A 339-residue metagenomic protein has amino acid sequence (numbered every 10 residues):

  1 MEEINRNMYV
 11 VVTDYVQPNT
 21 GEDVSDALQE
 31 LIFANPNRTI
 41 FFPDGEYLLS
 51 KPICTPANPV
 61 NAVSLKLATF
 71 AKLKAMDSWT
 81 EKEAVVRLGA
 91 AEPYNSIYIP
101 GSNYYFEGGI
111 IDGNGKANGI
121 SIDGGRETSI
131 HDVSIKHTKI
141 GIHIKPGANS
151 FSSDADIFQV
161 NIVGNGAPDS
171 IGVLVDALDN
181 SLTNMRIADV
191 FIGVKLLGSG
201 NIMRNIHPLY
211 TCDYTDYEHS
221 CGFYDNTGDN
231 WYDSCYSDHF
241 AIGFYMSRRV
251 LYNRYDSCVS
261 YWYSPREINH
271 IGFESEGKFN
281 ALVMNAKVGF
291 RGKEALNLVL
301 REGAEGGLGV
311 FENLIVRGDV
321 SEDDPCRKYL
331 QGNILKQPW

Functional and structural regions predicted by a protein language model:
M1-E30: Right-handed parallel beta-helix/beta-solenoid
M1-V10, D324, L330-W339: Glycine-rich, low-complexity segments
L28, S50-T55, S78-Y98, G113-I122 (+8 more regions): Extracellular beta-strand/beta-solenoid scaffold signature
Q29, F33, N37-K82, I111 (+1 more regions): N-terminal extracellular ligand-recognition/capping segment immediately after the signal peptide
F41-F42, V60-A68, G101-G108, T128-D132 (+10 more regions): All-beta strand scaffolds that present successive hydrophobic residues in beta-strands
R291-K293, G309, D319: Short loop/turn and low-complexity linker motifs enriched in small/turn-promoting residues
